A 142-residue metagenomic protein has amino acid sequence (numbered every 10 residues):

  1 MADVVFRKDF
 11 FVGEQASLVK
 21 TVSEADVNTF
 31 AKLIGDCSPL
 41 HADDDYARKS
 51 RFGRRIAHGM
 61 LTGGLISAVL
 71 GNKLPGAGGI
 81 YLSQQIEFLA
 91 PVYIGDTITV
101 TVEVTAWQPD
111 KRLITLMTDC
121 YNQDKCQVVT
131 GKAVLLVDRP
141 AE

Functional and structural regions predicted by a protein language model:
M1-G79, E142: Hot-dog-fold acyl-thioester-processing enzymes
M1-V12, V92-E142: HotDog/MaoC-like acyl-thioester-processing domains
S17-T21, E87, E103, V134-L136: Generic structural detector for well-ordered beta-strands
G35-C37, A47, I80-L82, R112 (+2 more regions): Short, charged/polar low-complexity linear motifs in solvent-exposed/disordered segments
L40-A42, F52-G53, I80-Y81, I86-E87 (+3 more regions): Short, intrinsically disordered/low-complexity patches at protein termini and at juxtamembrane boundaries
N72-V100: Mid-chain, well-packed structural core segment of small domains
